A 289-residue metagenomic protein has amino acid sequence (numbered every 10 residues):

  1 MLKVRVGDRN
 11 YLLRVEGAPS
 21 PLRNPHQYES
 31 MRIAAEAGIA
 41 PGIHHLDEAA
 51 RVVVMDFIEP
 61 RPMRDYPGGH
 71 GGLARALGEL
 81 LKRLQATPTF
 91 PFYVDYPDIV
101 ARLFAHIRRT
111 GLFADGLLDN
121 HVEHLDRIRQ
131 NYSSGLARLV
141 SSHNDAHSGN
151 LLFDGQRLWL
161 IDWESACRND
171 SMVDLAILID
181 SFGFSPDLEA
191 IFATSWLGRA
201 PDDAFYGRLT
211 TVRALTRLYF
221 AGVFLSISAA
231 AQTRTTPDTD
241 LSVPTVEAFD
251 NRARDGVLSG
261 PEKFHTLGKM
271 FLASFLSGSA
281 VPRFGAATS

Functional and structural regions predicted by a protein language model:
M1-D8, L12-L13, I43, D126-L175 (+1 more regions): Active-site acidic catalytic loop and adjacent metal/ATP-binding pocket of ATP-dependent phosphoryl transfer enzymes
L2-D98, F104-N120, S134: ATP-binding pocket architecture of kinase catalytic cores
G38, L81-T89, Y132, F182 (+4 more regions): A general structural signal marking secondary-structure boundaries and capping sites
L46-E48, L209-R213: A short beta-turn/loop motif at secondary-structure boundaries
A76, L80, N120, H124 (+3 more regions): Charged catalytic carboxylate motif
T89-N144, D154, A190, T194 (+2 more regions): An alpha-helical support segment within catalytic cores of ATP-dependent transferases
M172-A204, A214-T233, E247-V257, L267 (+1 more regions): Active-site activation/catalytic loop segments of kinase-like enzymes and analogous catalytic loops in related
R234-E247, T266-S289: C-terminal/domain-terminus segments
